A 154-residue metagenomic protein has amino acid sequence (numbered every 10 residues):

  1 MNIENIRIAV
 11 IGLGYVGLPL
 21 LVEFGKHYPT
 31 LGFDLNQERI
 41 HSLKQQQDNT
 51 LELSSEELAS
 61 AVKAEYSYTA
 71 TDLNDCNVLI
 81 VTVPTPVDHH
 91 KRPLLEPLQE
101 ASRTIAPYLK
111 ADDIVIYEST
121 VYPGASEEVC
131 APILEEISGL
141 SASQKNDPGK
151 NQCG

Functional and structural regions predicted by a protein language model:
M1, V62-C76: Short acidic low-complexity segments
M1-Q47: NAD(P)+-binding Rossmann beta1-loop-alpha1 motif at the extreme N-terminus of oxidoreductases
G25, N74, L109-K110: Short conserved AdoMet
P29, K63-E65, D147: Conserved beta-strand segments of alpha/beta enzyme cores
Q47-Y66: N-terminal glycine-rich dinucleotide-binding loop that anchors FAD/FMN and/or NAD(P) in oxidoreductases
L79-I80: N-terminal Rossmann-like NAD(P) cofactor-binding module of classical short-chain dehydrogenase/reductase
V83-P84: Conserved NAD(P)H cofactor-binding loop of Rossmann-fold oxidoreductase domains
V87-G154: Rossmann-like NAD(P)(H) cofactor-binding subdomain of soluble oxidoreductases
